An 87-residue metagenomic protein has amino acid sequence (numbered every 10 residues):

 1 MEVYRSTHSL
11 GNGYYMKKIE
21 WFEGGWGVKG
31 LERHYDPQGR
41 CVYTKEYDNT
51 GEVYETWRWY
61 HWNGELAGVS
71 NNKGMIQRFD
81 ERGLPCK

Functional and structural regions predicted by a protein language model:
M1-K87: Glycine/tyrosine- and acidic-biased, solvent-exposed loop/turn segments at the edges of beta-strands
